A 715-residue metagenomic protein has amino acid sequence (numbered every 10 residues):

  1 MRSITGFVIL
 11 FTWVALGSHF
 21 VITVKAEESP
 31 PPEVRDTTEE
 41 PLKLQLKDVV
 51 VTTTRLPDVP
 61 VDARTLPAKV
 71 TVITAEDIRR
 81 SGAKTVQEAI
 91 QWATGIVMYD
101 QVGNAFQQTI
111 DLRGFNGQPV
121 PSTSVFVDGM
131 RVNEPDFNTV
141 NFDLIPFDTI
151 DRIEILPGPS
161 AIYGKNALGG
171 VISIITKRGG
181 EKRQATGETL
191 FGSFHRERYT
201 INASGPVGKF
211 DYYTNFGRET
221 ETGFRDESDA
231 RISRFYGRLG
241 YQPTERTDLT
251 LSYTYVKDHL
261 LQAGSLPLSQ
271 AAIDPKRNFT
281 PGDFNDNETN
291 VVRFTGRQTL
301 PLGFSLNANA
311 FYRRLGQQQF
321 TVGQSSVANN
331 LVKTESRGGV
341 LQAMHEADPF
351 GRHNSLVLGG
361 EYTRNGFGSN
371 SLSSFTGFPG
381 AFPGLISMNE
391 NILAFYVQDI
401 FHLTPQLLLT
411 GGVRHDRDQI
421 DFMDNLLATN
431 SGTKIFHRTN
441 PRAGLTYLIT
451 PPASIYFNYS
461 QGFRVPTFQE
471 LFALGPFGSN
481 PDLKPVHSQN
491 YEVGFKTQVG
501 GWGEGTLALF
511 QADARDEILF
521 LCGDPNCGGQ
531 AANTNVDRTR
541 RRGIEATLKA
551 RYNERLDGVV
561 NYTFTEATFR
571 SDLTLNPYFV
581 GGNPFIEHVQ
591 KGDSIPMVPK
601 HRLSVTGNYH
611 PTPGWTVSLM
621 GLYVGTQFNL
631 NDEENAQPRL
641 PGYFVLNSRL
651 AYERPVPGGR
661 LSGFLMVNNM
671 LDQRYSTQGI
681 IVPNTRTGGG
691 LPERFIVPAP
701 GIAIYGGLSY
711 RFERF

Functional and structural regions predicted by a protein language model:
E27, F350, L409, Q511-D513 (+2 more regions): Gram-negative outer-membrane beta-barrel transporters
A93, V132, L144-T186: A beta-strand signature from Gram-negative outer-membrane beta-barrel systems, especially the internal plug domain
T123, P159, G170-V171, T176-G205 (+3 more regions): Short strand-turn segments of transmembrane beta-barrel domains in outer membranes, especially the first one or two
F191-T220, R225-Q262, D283-P301, F350 (+3 more regions): Transmembrane beta-barrel wall of Gram-negative outer-membrane proteins
E245-V256, N287-N425, V499, G503-L509 (+2 more regions): Face-selective signature of the C-terminal outer-membrane beta-barrel domain
H259-I273, R364-F375, Q419-D424, T433 (+7 more regions): Surface-exposed extracellular loop regions of Gram-negative outer-membrane beta-barrel proteins, predominantly
T299, S305-T321, L448, S454-S460 (+2 more regions): Membrane-embedded beta-barrel scaffold of Gram-negative outer-membrane proteins
Y623-N629, Y652-F715: C-terminal beta-signal and adjacent terminal beta-strands/loops of Gram-negative outer-membrane beta-barrel proteins
